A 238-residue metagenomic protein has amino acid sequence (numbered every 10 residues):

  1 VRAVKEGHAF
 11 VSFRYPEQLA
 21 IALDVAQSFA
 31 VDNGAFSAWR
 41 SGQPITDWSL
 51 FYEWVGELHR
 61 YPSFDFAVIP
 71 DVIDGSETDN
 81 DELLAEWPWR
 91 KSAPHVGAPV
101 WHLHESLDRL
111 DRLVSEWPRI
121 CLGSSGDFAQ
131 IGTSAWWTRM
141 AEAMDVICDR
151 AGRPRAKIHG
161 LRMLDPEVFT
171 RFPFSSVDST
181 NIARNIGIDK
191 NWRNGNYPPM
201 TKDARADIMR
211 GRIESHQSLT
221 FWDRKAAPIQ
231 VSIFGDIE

Functional and structural regions predicted by a protein language model:
V1-P88, L219-E238: Non-catalytic, usually N-terminal nucleic-acid engagement modules in DNA/RNA processing proteins
V1-V4, G56, V68, L84-A85 (+2 more regions): Alpha/beta catalytic cores of nucleotide-metabolism and tRNA/nucleoside-modifying enzymes
E6-H8, V25-A26, S92-V96, V114-C121 (+2 more regions): Glycine-enriched alpha-helix->loop->beta-strand junction motifs that scaffold or abut catalytic
H8-P16, S41, G56, F64-R112 (+2 more regions): Catalytic beta/alpha-barrel core
F29, W48-L50, E86-W89, W117-I120 (+2 more regions): Short, low-complexity, polar/charged sequence segments that are solvent-exposed and flexible
D32, P99, F172: Conserved, mostly hydrophobic/aromatic
G34-F36, G123-A129, T180-I188: Short, acidic/turn-prone active-site loops that include or flank metal/cofactor- and phosphate-binding residues
T46, L107-S115, M163-S179: Catalytic cores of alpha/beta
